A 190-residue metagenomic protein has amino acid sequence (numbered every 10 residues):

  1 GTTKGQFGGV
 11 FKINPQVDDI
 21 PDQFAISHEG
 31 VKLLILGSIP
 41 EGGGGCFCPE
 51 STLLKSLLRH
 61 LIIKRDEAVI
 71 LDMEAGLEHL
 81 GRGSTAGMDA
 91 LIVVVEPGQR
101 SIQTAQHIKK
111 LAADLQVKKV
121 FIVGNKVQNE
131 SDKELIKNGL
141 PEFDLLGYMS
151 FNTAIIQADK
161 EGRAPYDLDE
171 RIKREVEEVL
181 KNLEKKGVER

Functional and structural regions predicted by a protein language model:
G1-E29: N-terminal phosphate/diphosphate-binding loop that engages ATP/GTP or pyrophosphate donors across diverse enzyme folds
G30-P40: Short, basic/glycine-rich phosphate-binding loops at helix/coil junctions that contact nucleotide phosphates
L33, A68-I70, A164-P165: Residue-level preference for the first positions of well-ordered beta-strands
L36, S150-F151: Active-site donor-binding loop signature of nucleotide-sugar glycosyltransferases
P40-P49: Flexible beta-alpha connector loops of hexameric P-loop NTPases
P49-Y148, I156-Q157: Conserved catalytic-core segment of NTP-binding enzymes
D159-I172: C-terminal boundary of histidine-terminating zinc-finger modules
E175-R190: C-terminal alpha-helix
